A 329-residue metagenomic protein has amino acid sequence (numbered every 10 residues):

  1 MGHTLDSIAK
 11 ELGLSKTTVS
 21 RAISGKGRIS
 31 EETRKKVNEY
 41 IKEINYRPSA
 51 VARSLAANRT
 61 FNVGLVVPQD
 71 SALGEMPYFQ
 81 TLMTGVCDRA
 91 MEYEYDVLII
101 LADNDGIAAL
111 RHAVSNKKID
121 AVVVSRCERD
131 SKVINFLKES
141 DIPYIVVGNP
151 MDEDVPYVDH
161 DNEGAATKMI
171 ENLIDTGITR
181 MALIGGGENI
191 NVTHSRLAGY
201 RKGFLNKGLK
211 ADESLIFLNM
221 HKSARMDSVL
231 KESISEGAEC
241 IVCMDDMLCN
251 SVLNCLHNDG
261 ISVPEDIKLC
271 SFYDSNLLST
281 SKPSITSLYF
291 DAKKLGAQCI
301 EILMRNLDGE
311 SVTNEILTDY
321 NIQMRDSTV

Functional and structural regions predicted by a protein language model:
M1-F61: N-terminal helix-turn-helix DNA-binding module of bacterial transcription factors
A57-L73, R180-G187: Short beta-strand segments enriched in small/hydrophobic residues
N62-E171, V229-E236: Alpha-helical recognition/docking segments in bacterial nutrient-uptake and carbohydrate-utilization systems
P77-E92, A165-M169, N191-K210, S251 (+1 more regions): Short, solvent-exposed amphipathic alpha-helices that sit in or adjacent to ligand/effector-binding or catalytic
M91-L101, R201-S223: Short beta-strand elements in bilobed, periplasmic/extracellular small-molecule ligand-binding domains
V158-L183, A198-K202, N206, K222-K231 (+2 more regions): Hydrophobic alpha-helical segments within soluble ligand-binding/sensing domains
M169-L209, N314-V329: An alpha-beta-alpha
D227-V329: Flexible loop/turn connectors
